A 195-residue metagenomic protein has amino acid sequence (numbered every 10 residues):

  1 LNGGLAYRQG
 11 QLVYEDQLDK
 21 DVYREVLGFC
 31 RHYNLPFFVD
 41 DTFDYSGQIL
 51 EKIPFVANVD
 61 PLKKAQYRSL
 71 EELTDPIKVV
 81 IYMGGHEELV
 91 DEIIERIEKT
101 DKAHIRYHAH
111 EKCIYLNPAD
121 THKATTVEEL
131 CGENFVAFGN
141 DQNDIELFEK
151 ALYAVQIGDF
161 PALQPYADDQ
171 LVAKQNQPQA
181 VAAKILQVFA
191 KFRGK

Functional and structural regions predicted by a protein language model:
L1, D16, A57-V59, A154-G158 (+1 more regions): Short hydrophobic/aromatic-enriched beta-strand-loop microsegments
L1-T42, E128-V136, V155: Cytosolic catalytic headpiece
K20-V22, G28-F29, V59-L62, T100-I105 (+4 more regions): Short, surface-exposed linear patches
Y23, V90, V181: Aromatic/hydrophobic pocket-lining residues that form the small-molecule binding cavity in soluble enzyme cores
V26-L27, F43, G47, P54 (+3 more regions): Flexible domain-boundary/linker segments
F29, Y33-P36, D40-K150: Conserved acidic, metal-coordinating active-site core of Asp-based, Mg2+-dependent phosphoryl-transfer enzymes
C113-K195: Mg2+-dependent phosphoryl-transfer enzymes with acidic/Ser/Thr/Gly-rich catalytic loops
